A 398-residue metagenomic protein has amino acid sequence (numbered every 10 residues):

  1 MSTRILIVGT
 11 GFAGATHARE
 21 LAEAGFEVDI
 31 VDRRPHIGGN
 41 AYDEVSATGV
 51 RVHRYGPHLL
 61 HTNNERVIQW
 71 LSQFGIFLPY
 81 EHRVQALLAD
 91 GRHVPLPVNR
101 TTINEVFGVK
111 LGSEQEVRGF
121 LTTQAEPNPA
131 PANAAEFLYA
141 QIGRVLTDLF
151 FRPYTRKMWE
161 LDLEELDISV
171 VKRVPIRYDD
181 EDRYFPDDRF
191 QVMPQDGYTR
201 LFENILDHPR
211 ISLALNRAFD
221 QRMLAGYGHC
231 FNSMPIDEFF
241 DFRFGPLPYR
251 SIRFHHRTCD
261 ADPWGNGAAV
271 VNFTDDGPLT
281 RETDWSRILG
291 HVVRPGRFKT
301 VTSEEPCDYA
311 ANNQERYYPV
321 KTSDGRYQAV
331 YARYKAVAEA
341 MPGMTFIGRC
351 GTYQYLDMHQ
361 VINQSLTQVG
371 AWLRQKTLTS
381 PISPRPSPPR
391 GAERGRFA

Functional and structural regions predicted by a protein language model:
T3, G25, P209, G226-G228 (+1 more regions): Short, well-ordered alpha-helix to beta-strand connector turns
T3-I30: N-terminal Rossmann-like FAD-binding beta1-loop-alpha1 element of flavoenzymes
G9, E81, L213-R217, G348: Short loop/edge segments at beta-strand edges and connector loops that shape dinucleotide/nucleotide cofactor-binding
A22-A47: Glycine-rich FAD pyrophosphate-binding loop
T48-T123: Dinucleotide-binding Rossmann-like beta1-alpha1 core, especially the glycine-rich loop that anchors the ADP
D90-H229, S233, E238-F240: Active-site/ligand-binding neighborhood in enzyme catalytic cores
R217-V337: Mid-domain catalytic core of redox enzymes that form a hydrophobic substrate pocket/lid adjacent to a catalytic redox
D284-P389, R396-A398: Conserved flavin/dinucleotide-binding core of flavoenzymes
